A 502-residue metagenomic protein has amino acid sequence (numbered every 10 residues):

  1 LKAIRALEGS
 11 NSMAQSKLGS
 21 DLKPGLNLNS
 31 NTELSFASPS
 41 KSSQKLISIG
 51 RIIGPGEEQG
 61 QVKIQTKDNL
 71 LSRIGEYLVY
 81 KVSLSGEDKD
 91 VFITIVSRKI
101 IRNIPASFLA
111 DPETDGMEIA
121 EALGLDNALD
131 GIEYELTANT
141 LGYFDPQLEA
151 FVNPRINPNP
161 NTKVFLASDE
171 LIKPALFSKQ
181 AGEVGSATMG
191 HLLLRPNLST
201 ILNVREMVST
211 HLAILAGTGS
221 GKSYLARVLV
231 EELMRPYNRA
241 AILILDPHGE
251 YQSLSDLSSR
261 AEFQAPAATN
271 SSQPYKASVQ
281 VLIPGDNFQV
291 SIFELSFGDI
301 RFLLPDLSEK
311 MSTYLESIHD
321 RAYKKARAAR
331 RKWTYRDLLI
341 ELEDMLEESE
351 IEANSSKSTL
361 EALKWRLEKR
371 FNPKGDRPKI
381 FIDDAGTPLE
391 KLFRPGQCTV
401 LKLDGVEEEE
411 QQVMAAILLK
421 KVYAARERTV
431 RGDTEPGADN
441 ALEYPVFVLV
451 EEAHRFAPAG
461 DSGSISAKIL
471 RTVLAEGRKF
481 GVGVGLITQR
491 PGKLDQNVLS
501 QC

Functional and structural regions predicted by a protein language model:
A3-L7, M13-A216, L225-L229, P236 (+2 more regions): Basic- and hydrophobic-enriched, low-structure N-terminal and domain-boundary segments that flank ATP-binding catalytic
N69, K99-I101, G142-D145, S209 (+5 more regions): Conserved nucleotide-binding/hydrolysis micro-motifs of P-loop NTPases
T94, V228-L229, E250, L254 (+5 more regions): Alpha-helical scaffold elements adjacent to nucleotide-binding pockets in ATP/GTP-utilizing enzyme cores
V184-V281, Q496: Glycine-rich phosphate-binding loop of nucleotide-binding enzymes
I242-L243, T399-L401, V448, L486: Hydrophobic positions in the central parallel beta-sheet of the AAA+
S272-I382: Helical/strand "switch-coupling" subdomains that flank nucleotide/phosphate-binding cores, especially in P-loop NTPases
D344-I380, A385-R428: Conserved P-loop NTPase mechanochemical-coupling segment
E410-C502: Conserved P-loop NTPase motor cores
